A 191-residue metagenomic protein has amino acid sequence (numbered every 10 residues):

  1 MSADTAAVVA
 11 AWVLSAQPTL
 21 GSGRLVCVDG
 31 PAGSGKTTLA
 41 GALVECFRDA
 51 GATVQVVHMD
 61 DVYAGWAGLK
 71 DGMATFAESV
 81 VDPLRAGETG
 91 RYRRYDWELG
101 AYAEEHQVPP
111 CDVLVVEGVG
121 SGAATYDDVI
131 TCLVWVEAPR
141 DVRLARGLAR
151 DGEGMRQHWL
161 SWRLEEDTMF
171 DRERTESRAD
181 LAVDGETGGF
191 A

Functional and structural regions predicted by a protein language model:
M1-V26: Extreme N-terminal, non-catalytic leader segments that precede Walker-type/kinase nucleotide-binding cores
P31: P-loop (Walker A) phosphate-binding loop of NTP-binding proteins
K36: Conserved lysine of the Walker
L39: Hydrophobic positions on the alpha1 helix immediately C-terminal to the Walker A/P-loop
E45-Q55: Post-Walker A helix-loop "phosphate-sensing" segment adjacent to the P-loop in P-loop NTPases
Q55-V57, D61-L114: Conserved nucleotide-sensing/catalytic segment adjacent to the nucleotide-binding pocket in NTP-handling enzymes
A101, E105, G152-A191: Small-molecule kinase domains that catalyze NTP-dependent phosphoryl transfer to phosphate-bearing small molecules
A103-D151: ATP-dependent NMP and nucleoside kinases share a basic, alpha-helical "lid"
